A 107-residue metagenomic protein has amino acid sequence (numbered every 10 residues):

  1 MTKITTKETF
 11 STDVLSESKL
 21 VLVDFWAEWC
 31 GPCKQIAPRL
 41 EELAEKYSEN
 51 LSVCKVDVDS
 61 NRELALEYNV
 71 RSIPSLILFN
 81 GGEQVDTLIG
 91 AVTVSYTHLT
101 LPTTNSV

Functional and structural regions predicted by a protein language model:
K3-L20: A short beta-strand-turn-helix
S18-L20, A37-V56: Conserved helix-turn-beta segment immediately C-terminal to the redox Cys motif in thioredoxin-like folds
F25-R39: Conserved redox-active cysteine motifs that mediate thiol-disulfide chemistry, especially di-cysteine Cys-X(1-2)-Cys
C30, T97-T103: Conserved small/polar residues in nucleotide/adenosyl-binding loops
V56-L66: Structural microenvironment flanking redox-active thiols in thiol-disulfide oxidoreductases
R62, N69-I77: Structural micro-motif
N80-L99: Non-catalytic, surface beta->alpha helical segment in thiol-disulfide oxidoreductase systems
